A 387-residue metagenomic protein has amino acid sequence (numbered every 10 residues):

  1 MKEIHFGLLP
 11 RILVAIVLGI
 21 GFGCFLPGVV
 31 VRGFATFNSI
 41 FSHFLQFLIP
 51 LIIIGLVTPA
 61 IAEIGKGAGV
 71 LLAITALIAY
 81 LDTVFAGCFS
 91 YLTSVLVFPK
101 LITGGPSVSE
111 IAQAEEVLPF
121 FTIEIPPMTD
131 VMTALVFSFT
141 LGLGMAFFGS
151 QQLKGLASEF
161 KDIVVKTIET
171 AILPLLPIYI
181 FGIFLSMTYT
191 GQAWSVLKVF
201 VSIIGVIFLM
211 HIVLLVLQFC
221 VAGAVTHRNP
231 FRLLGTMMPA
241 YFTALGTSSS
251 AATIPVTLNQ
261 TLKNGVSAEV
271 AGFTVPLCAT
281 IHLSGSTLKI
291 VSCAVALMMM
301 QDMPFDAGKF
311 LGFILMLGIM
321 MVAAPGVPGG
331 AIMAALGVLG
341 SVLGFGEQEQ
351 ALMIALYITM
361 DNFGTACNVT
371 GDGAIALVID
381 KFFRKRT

Functional and structural regions predicted by a protein language model:
K2-L26, S39-L48, V70-R232: Signature of multi-pass transmembrane helix bundles
G19, P50-T58, A86, S90 (+11 more regions): Alpha-helical transmembrane segments of polytopic integral membrane proteins, especially the permease/helical cores
G33, G69, A73, A193-V201 (+3 more regions): Membrane-water interface of transmembrane alpha-helices in multipass transporters/channels
A35-Q46, G155-T170, G235-T243, N259-K263 (+2 more regions): Short amphipathic alpha-helical coupling elements at transmembrane boundaries
I40, F44, V57-T58, T75-Y80 (+9 more regions): Transmembrane helix-bundle signature of multi-pass membrane transporters/permeases
G69-T75, T170-L173, K263-A279, F305-G308 (+2 more regions): Membrane-interface alpha-helices at helix entry/exit sites of multi-pass transporters
I102, V291-T387: Transmembrane alpha-helical segments and their short flanking loops that form helix-hairpins/helix-helix interfaces
I111, L234-V291, G318-I332, T359-V378: Alpha-helical membrane segments and immediately flanking helix-loop junctions that form or couple to the substrate/ion
